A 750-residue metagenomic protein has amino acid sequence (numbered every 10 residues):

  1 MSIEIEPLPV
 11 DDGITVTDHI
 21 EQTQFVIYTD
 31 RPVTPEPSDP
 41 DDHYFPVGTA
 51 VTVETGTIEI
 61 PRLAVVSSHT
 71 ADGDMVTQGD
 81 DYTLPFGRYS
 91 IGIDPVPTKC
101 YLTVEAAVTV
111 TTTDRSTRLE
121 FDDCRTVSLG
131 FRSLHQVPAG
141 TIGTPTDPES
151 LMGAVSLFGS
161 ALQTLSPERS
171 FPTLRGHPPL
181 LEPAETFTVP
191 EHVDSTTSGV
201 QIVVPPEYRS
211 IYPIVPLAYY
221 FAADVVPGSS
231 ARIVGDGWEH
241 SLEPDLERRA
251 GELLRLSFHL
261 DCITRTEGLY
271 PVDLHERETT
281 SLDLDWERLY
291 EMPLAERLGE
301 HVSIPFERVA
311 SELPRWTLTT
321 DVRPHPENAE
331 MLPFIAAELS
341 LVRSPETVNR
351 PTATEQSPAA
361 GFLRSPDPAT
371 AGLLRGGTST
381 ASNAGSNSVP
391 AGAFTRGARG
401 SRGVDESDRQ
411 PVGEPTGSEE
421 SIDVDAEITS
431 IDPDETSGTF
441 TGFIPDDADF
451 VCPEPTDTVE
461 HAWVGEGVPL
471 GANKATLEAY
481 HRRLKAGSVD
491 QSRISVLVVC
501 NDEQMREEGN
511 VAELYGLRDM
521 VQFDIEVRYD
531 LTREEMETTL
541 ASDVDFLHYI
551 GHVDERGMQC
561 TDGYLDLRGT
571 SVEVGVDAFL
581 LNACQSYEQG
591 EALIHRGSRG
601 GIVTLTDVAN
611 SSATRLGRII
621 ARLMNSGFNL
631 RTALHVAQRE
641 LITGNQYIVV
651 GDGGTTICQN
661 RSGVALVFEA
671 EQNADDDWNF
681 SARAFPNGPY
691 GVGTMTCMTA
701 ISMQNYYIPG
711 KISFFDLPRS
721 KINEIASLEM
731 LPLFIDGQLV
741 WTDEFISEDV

Functional and structural regions predicted by a protein language model:
M1-D122: Long, charged/polar, low-complexity intrinsically disordered N-terminal extensions that precede catalytic
P7-D12, T113-V203, R209-Y212: Acidic, contiguous N-terminal accessory segments
V203-E207, V499-E503, R528-L531, I550-H552 (+1 more regions): Structural motif
V226-P244, R248, P314, P324 (+2 more regions): Long, hydrophobic alpha/beta structural blocks
V234-T280: Long, continuous compositionally biased terminal/linker segments
E327-F546: A domain-level signal for caspase-like cysteine endopeptidase catalytic cores and their zymogen-processing architecture
A472-N473, D545-T632: Catalytic cores of nucleophile-dependent amide-cleaving enzymes
Y564-L565, N625-V750: Caspase-like cysteine protease fold
